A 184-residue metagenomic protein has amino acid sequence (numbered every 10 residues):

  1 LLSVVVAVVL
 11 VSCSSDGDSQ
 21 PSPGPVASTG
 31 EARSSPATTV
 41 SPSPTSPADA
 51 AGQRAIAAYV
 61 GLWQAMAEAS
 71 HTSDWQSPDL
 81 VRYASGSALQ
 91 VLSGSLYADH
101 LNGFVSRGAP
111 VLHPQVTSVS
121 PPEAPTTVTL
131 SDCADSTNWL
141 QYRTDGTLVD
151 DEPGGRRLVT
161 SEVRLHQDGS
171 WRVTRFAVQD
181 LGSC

Functional and structural regions predicted by a protein language model:
V4-V5, S12-P36: Short, low-complexity, disordered segments immediately C-terminal to signal peptides in bacterial exported proteins
V40-G108: Core segments of small alpha/beta cavity-forming domains
S87-A88, D135-W139, D180: Solvent-exposed loop/turn segments at secondary-structure junctions within structured extracellular/periplasmic domains
L101-D145: Surface-exposed, charged secondary-structure patches
T129, L148-C184: Short beta-strand edge/turn micro-motifs at domain boundaries
